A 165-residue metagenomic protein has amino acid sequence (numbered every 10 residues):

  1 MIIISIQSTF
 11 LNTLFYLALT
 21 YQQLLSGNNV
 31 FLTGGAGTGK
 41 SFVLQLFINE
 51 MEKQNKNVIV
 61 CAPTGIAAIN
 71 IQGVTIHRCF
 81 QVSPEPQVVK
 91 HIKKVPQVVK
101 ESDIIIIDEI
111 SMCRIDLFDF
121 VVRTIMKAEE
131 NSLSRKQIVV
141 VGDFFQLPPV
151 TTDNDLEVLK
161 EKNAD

Functional and structural regions predicted by a protein language model:
M1-D165: Conserved ATP-binding/catalytic motifs of P-loop helicase motor domains
